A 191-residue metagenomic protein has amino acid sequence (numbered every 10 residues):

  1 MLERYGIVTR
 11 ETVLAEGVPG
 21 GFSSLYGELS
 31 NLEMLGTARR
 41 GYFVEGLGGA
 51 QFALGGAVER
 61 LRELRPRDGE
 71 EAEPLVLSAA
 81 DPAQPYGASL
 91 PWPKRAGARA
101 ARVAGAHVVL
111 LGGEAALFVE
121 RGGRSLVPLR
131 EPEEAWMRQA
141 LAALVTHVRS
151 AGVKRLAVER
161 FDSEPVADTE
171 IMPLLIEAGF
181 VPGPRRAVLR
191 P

Functional and structural regions predicted by a protein language model:
M1-P191: Long, charged, low-complexity, helical-prone intrinsically disordered regions
